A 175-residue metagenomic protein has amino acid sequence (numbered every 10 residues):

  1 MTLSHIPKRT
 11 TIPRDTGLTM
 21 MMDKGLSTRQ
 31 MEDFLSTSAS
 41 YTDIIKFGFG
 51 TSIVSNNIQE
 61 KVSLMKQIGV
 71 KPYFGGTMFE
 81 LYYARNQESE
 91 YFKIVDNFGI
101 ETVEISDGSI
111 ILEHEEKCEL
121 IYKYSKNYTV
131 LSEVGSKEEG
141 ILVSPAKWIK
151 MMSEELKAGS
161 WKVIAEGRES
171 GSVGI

Functional and structural regions predicted by a protein language model:
M1-L64: Conserved N-terminal beta1-alpha1 strand-loop-helix module at the mouth
P7-G17, Q67, K71-F74, I121-G140: N-terminal small/glycine-rich loop or linker at the start of catalytic domains across soluble metabolic enzymes
T16-M22, D43-F47, P72-G76, V103-I105 (+2 more regions): Hydrophobic faces of well-ordered beta-strands that scaffold small-molecule active sites in alpha/beta enzyme cores
G25, G50, T77-F79, D107-I110 (+2 more regions): Short, ordered loop/turn segments at secondary-structure junctions
R29, S52-L64, L81-Y91, G108-Y128 (+2 more regions): Active-site-adjacent beta->alpha loops and helix N-cap segments on the catalytic face of soluble alpha/beta enzymes
F34-S38, M65, I94-V95, K123-Y124 (+1 more regions): Generic structural signal for hydrophobic
I94-G108: A generic, well-ordered mixed alpha/beta core segment in the N-terminal half of proteins
E155-I175: Active-site rim beta-loop-alpha module in soluble metabolic enzymes
